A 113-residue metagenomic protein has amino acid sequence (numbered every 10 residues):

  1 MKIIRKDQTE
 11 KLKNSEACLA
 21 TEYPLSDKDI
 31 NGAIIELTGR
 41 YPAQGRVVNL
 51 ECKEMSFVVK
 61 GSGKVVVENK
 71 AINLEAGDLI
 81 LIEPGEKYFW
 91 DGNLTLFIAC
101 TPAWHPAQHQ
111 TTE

Functional and structural regions predicted by a protein language model:
I3, K28-D29, G92-E113: Double-stranded beta-helix
R5, N69-G85: Short acidic-glycine-tyrosine-enriched beta hairpin
D7, T38, C100: Residues at the C-termini of beta-strands that transition into short coil/loop
E10-V47, Q110: A short glycine-rich, His/Asp/Glu-containing loop-to-beta-strand
D27-D29, L50, L74, D91: A generic fold-level signal
G45-A76, H109-T111: A short beta-strand-loop-beta hairpin characteristic of the jelly-roll/cupin
V65-V66, I82, E86-N93, I98: Short beta-strand His + acidic residue motifs that chelate non-heme Fe in jelly-roll/DSBH and cupin folds
